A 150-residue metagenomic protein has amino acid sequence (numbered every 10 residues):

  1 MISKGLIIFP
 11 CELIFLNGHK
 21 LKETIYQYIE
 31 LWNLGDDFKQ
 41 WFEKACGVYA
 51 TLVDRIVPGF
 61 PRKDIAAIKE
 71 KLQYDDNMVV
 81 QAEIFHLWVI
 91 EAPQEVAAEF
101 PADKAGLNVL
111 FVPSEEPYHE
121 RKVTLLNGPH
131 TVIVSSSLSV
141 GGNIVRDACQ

Functional and structural regions predicted by a protein language model:
M1-Q150: Substrate/ligand-engaging "lid" and interaction regions
